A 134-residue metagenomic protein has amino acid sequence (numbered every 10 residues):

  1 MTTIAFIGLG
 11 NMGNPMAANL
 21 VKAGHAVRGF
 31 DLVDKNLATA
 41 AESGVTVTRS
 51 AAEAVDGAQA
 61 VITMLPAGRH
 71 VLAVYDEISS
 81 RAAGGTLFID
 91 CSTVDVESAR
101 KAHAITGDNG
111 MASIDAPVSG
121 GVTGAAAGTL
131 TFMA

Functional and structural regions predicted by a protein language model:
M1-I62, T86, V122-A125: NAD(P)+-binding Rossmann beta1-loop-alpha1 motif at the extreme N-terminus of oxidoreductases
I4, L9, T93-A134: Rossmann-fold dinucleotide-binding core
G8, M12, M16, N36 (+6 more regions): General structural feature for long, well-ordered alpha-helical segments within catalytic domains of soluble enzymes
P15, A40-S43, E77, R81 (+3 more regions): Alpha-helical structural signal in soluble globular domains
F30-L32, D90, D115: Short beta-strands and strand-loop turn motifs
V45-S98, L130-M133: Rossmann-like NAD(P)-binding element
